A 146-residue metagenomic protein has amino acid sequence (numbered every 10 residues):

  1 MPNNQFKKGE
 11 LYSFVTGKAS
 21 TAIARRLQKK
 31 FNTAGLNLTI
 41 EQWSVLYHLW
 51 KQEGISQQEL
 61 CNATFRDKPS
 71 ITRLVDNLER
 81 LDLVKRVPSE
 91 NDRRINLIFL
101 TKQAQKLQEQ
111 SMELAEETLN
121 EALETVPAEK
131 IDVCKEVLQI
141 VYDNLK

Functional and structural regions predicted by a protein language model:
M1-A34: N-terminal leader segment of winged-helix/HTH proteins
M1-K7, A128-K146: C-terminal regulatory/oligomerization modules of transcriptional regulators
Y12, E41-Q42, Q103, K130: N-terminal positioning helix adjacent to the helix-turn-helix/winged-helix DNA-binding module
A19, I23, K30, T64 (+3 more regions): Alpha-helical linker/hinge and terminal dimerization helices associated with HTH transcriptional regulators
T21, R25-R66: N-terminal helix-turn-helix DNA-binding core of bacterial DNA-binding proteins
I40, E53-L97: Canonical helix-turn-helix DNA-binding module
Y47-H48, N62, E109, K135 (+1 more regions): A cross-family signal for key residues in well-ordered alpha-helices that form functional helical elements
D76-E136: Charged, amphipathic alpha-helical coiled-coil/dimerization segments
